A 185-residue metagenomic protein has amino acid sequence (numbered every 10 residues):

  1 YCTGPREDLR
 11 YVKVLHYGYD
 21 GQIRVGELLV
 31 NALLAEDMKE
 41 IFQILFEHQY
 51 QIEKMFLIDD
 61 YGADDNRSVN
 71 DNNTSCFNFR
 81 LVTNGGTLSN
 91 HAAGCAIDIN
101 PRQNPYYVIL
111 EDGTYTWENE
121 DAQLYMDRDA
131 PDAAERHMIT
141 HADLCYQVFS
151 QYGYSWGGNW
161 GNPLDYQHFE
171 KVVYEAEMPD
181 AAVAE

Functional and structural regions predicted by a protein language model:
C2-R6, G26-D37, T87-G94, A134-H141: Extracytoplasmic/periplasmic, Sec-exported soluble proteins
G4-V69: Active-site acidic/histidine clusters and adjacent loop/turn architecture that either coordinate catalytic ions
E7-V12, R24-E27, H48, D65 (+5 more regions): Generic structural motif recognizing short loop/turn segments at the entrances and edges of beta-strands
V12-V14, I41, L45, F77 (+4 more regions): Generic structural hydrophobic/aromatic packing signal, biased to beta-strands
D20, R24, N78, D127-R128 (+1 more regions): Generic signal for short, ordered secondary-structure residues within or immediately flanking folded domains
K39, A63-N70, E170-E177, A181: Short alpha-helical interface elements
Q43, I52-E53, R67-P101: Mid-length scaffold segments of soluble, non-membrane domains
V82-L88, A93-E185: Catalytic cores and adjacent binding grooves of peptidoglycan-active enzymes
